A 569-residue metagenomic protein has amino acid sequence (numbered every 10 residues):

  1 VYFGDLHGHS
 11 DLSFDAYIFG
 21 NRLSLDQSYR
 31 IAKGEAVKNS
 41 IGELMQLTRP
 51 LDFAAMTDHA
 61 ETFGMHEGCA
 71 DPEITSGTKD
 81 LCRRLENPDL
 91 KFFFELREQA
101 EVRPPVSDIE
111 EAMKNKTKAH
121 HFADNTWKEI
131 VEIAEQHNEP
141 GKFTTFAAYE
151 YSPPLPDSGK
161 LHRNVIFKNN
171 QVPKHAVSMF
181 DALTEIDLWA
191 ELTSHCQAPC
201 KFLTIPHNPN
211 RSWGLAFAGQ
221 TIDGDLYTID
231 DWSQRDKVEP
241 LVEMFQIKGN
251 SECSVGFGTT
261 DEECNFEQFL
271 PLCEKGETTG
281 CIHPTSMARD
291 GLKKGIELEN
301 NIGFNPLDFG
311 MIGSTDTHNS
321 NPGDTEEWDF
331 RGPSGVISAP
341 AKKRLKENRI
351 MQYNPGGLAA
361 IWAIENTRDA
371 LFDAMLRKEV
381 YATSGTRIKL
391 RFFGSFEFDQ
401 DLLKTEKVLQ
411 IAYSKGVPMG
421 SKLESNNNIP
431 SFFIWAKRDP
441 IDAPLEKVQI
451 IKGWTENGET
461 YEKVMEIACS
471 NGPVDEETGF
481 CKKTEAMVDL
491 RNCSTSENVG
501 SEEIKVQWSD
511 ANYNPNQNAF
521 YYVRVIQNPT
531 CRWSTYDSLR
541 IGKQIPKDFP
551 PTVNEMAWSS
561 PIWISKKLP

Functional and structural regions predicted by a protein language model:
V1-L25, Y29, A36-C69, I74-C82 (+7 more regions): C-terminal functional module detector
F14-F19, E111-D124, K168-L183, K275-S286: The substrate-binding groove and active-site-proximal loops of carbohydrate-active enzymes, especially glycoside
E61, L96-T144, E191, A198: Long, well-ordered early-domain segments
L81-S107, D475, F480, N492-C493: Low-complexity, serine/threonine/proline-enriched polar segments
H120, Q136-E139, S152-L155, L161 (+3 more regions): A conserved hydrophobic secondary-structure block that centers on an alpha-helix together with its immediately flanking
V177, D187-E191: Acidic, metal/ion-coordinating pockets
